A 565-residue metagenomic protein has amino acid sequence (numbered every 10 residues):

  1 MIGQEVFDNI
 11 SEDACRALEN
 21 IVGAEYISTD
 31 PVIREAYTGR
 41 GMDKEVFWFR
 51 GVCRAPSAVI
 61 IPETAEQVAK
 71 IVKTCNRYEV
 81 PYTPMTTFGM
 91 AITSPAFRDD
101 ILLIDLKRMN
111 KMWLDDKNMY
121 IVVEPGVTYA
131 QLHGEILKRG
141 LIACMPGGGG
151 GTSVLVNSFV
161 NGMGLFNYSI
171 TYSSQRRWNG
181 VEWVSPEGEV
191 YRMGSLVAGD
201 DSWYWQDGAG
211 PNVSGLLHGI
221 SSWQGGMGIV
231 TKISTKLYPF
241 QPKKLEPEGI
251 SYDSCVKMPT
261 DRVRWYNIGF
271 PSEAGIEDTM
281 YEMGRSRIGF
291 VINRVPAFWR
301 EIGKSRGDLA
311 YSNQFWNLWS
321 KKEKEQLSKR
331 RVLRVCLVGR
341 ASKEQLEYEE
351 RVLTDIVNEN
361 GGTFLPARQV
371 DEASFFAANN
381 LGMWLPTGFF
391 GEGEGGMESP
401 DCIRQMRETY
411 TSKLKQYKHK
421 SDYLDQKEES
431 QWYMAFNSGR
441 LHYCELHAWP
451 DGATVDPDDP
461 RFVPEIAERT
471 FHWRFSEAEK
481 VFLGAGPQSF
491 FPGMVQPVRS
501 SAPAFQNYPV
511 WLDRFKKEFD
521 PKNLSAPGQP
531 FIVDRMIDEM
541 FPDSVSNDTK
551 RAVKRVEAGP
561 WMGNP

Functional and structural regions predicted by a protein language model:
I2-N9, D13-R16, R50-S57, K70-K73 (+5 more regions): Conserved glycine-rich FAD pyrophosphate-binding loop
I21-V46: Conserved oxyanion/phosphate-binding beta-strand-loop segments in alpha/beta enzyme cores
Y26-P31, I61, Y82-T86, I104-L106 (+9 more regions): General beta-strand structural signal in soluble alpha/beta enzymes
A36, Q67, G89-T93, Y129-Q131 (+13 more regions): Flexible loop/turn segments at secondary-structure boundaries
M42-A143, V154-L165: Long, structured ligand/cofactor-binding scaffold of large enzymes
E63, N267-G275, R334-K343, G393-D401 (+1 more regions): Short beta-strand-to-loop capping motifs
K111-W113, P125, A130-S272, V556-G563: FAD-binding subdomain of flavoenzyme oxidoreductases
N212, H218, S234, E246-D253 (+3 more regions): C-terminal cap/substrate-recognition region of VAO/PCMH-type FAD-linked oxidoreductases
